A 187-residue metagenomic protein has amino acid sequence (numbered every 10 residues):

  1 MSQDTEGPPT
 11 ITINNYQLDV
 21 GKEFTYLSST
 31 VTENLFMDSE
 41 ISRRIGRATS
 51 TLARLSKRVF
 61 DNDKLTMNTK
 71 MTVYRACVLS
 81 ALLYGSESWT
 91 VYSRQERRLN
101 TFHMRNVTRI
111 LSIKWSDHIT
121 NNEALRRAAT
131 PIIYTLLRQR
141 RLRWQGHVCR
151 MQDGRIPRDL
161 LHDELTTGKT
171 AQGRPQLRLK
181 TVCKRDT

Functional and structural regions predicted by a protein language model:
M1-T187: Short linear motifs embedded in intrinsically disordered, charge-biased segments
